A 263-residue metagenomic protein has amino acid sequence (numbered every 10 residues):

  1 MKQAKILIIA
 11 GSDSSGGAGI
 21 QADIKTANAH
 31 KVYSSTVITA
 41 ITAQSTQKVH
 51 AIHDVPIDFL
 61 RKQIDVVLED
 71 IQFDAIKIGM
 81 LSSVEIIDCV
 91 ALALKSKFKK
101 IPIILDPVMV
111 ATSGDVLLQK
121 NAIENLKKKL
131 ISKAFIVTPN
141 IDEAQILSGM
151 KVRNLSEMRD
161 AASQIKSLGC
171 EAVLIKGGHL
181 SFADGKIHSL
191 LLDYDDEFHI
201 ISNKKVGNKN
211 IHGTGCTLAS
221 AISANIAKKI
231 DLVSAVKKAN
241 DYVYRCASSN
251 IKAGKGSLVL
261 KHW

Functional and structural regions predicted by a protein language model:
K2-I8, N28-T112: Conserved N-terminal subdomain of the carbohydrate kinase-like
Q3, D54, V233-W263: Charged C-terminal helix
K5-A29, V236: N-terminal phosphate-binding or glycine-rich loops at protein starts, especially the Walker A/P-loop of NTPases
I9-S15, F198-H212: Short pre-catalytic strand/loop immediately N-terminal to key active-site residues, enriched for Gly-Thr
Q21, T26, Q145-I146, N208-L232: Short, small-residue alpha-helix embedded
K31-S35, E197-H199, N225-A239: Phosphate-handling active-site elements
K120-F198: Conserved phosphate/ATP/ADP-binding segment of small-molecule kinases
